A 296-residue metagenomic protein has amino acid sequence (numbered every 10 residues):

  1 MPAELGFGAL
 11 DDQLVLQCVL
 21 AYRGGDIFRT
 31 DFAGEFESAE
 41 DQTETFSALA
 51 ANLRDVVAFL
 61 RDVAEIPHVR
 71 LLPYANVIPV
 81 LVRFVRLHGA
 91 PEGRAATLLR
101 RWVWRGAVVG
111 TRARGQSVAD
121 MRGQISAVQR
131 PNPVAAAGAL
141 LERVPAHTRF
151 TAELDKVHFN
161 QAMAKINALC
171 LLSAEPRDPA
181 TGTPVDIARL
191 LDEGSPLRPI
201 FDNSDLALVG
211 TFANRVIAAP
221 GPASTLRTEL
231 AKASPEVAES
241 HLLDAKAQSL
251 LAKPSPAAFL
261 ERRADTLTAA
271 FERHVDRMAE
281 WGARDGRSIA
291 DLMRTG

Functional and structural regions predicted by a protein language model:
P2-E153: A cross-family structural signal marking well-folded subdomains
A3, A48-A51, A58, G123-A127 (+6 more regions): Polar/charged alpha-helical tracts
D11-L14, S38-D41, T45, L49-N52 (+11 more regions): Alpha-helical structural motif
D41, T45-A48, P73, P91 (+9 more regions): Non-membrane alpha-helical secondary structure
V57, V82, R100, L197-F201 (+1 more regions): Generic hydrophobic alpha-helical scaffold/packing signal
L87, R101, R105-V109, N203-L206 (+3 more regions): Short, well-ordered loop/turn and helix-capping segments at boundaries between secondary-structure elements and domains
T111-A213, G221: Intrinsically disordered, low-complexity N-proximal targeting/linker segments that flank membranes
F212-G296: Long, cytosolic, alpha-helical-rich C-terminal regions that act as interaction/scaffolding modules
